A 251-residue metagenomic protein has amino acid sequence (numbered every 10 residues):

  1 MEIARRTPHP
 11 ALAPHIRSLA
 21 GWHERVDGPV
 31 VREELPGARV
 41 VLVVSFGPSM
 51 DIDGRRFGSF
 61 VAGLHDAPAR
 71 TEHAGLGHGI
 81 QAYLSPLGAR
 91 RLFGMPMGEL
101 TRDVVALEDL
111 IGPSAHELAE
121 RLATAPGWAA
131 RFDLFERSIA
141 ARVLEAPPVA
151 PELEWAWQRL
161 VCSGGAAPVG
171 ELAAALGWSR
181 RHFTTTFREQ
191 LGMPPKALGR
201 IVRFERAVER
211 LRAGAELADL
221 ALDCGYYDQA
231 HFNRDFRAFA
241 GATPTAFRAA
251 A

Functional and structural regions predicted by a protein language model:
M1-R180, Q190-P195, E209-R212, E216-A230 (+1 more regions): Alpha-helical bundle regulatory/interaction domains
F183: Nucleotide/phosphate-binding loop and acidic/charged catalytic motifs in nucleotide-binding or -utilizing enzymes
F187, G199, F236-R237, R248: DNA major-groove recognition helix of helix-turn-helix
N233: Conserved PLP-enzyme active-site core in the AAT-like
